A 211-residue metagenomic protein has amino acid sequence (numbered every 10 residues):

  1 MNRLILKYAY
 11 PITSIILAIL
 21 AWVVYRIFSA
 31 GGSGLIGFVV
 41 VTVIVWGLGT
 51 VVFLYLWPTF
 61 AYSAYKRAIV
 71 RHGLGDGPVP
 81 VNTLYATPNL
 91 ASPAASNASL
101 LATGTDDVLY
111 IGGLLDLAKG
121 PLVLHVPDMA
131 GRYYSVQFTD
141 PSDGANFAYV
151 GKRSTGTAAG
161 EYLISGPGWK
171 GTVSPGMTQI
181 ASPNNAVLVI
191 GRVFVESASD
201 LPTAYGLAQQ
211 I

Functional and structural regions predicted by a protein language model:
M1-L6: Short, Lys/Arg-rich N-terminal segment immediately upstream of the first membrane anchor
Y8-I12, I16-I211: A compositional/structural signature for long, glycine/proline-rich flexible linkers and loops on extracytoplasmic
